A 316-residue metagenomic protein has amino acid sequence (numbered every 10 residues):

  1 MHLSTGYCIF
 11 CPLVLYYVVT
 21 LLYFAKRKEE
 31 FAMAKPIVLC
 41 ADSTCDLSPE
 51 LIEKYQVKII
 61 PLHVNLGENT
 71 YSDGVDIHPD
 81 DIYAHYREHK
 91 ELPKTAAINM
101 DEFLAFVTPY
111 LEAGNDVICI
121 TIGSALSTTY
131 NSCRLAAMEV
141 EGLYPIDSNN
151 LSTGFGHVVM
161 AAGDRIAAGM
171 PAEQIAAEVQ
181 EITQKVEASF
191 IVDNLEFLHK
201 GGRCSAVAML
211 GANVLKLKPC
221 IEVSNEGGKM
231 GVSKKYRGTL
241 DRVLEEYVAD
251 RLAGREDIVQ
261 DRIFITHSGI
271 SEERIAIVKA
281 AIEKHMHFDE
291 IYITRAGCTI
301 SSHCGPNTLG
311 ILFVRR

Functional and structural regions predicted by a protein language model:
C8-A32: Short, Lys/Arg-enriched N-terminal segments with co-localized hydrophobic residues within the first ~10-30 amino acids
C11-L13, T20, G123, F197 (+1 more regions): Generic low-polarity alpha-helical segments
K35-P36, T44-K54, K58, H63 (+2 more regions): Mixed-charge interfacial surface used for oligomerization/domain docking and macromolecular partner engagement
I37-A97: N-terminal glycine-rich anion-binding loop in soluble enzyme alpha/beta folds
L39-C40, K94, C119, P145 (+1 more regions): Short catalytic-loop micro-motif centered on adjacent basic/acidic residues
T70-E139: Class I S-adenosyl-L-methionine
